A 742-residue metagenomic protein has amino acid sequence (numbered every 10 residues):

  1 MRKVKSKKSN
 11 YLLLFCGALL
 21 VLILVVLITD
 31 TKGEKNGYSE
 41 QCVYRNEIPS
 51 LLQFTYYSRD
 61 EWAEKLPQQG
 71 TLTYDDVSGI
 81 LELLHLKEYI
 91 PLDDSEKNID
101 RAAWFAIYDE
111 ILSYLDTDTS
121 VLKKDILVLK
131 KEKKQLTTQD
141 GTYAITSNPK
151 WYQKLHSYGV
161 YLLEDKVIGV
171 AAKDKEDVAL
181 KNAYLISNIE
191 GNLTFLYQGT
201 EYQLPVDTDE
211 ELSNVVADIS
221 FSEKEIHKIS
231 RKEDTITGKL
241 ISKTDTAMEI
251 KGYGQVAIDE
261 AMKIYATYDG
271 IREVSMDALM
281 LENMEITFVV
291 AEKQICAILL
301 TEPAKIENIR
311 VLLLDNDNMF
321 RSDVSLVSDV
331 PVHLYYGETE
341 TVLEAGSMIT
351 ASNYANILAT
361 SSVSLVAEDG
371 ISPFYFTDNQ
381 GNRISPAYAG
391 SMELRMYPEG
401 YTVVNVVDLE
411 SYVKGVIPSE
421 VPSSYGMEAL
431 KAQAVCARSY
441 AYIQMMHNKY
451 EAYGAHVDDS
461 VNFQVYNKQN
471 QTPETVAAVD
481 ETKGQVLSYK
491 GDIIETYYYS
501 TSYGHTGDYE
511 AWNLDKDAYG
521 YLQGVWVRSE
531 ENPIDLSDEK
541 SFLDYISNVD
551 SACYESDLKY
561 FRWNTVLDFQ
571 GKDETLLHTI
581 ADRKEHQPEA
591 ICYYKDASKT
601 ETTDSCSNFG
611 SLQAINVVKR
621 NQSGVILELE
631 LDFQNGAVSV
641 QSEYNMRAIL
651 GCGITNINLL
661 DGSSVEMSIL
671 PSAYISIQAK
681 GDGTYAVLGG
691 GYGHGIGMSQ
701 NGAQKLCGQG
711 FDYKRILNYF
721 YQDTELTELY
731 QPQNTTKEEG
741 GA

Functional and structural regions predicted by a protein language model:
R2-C42, N46-E47, L51, Y56-P67 (+2 more regions): Conserved, single-site charged/polar hotspot
V77-I80, G702: Residues within well-ordered alpha-helices
L81-L84, R101: The conserved cystathionine-beta-synthase
D94-N98: Serine/threonine-rich, repeat-prone extracellular segments and beta-strand-based repeat modules of secreted/surface
